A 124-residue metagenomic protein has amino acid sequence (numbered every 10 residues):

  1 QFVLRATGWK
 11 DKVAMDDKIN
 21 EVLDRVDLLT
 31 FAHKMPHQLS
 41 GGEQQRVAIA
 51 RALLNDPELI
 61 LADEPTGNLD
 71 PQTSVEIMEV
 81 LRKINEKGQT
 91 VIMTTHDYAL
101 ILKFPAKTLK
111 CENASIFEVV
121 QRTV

Functional and structural regions predicted by a protein language model:
G8, K12-F31: Conserved ABC ATPase "signature" region
M35-L39, E43: Conserved ABC ATPase signature
I49: Hydrophobic anchor residue at the start of the ABC signature
D56: Conserved catalytic motifs of ABC-family nucleotide-binding domains
I60-D63: Catalytic Walker B motif of ABC-type/P-loop ATPase nucleotide-binding domains
P71-T73: Helix N-cap at the start of a conserved alpha-helix in ABC-type nucleotide-binding domains
T95-H96: H-loop/switch region of ABC-family ATPase nucleotide-binding domains
